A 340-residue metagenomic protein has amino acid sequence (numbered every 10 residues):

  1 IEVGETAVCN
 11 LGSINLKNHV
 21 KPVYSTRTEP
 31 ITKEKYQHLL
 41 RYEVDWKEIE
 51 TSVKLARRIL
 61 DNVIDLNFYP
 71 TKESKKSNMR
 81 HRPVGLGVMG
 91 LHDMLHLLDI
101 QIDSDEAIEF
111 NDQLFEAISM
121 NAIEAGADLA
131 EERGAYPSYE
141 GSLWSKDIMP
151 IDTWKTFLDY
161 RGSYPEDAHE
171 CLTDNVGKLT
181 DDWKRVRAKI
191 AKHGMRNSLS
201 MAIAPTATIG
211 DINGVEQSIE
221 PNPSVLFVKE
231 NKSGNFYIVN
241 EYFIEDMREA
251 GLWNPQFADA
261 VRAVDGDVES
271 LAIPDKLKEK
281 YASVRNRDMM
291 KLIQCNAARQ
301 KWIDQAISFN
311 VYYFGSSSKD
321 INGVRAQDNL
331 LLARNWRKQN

Functional and structural regions predicted by a protein language model:
I1, L60-L66, A135, H169-L172 (+2 more regions): Catalytic alpha/beta core of large soluble enzyme barrels
I1-N78, G90-L98, V215-E241: Function-dense linear segments that define catalytic or interfacial modules in macromolecule-processing proteins
S13, R82-L97, T208-D211, D328-L331: Contiguous, well-ordered alpha-helical segments that form the cores/surfaces of helical PPI scaffolds
S13-N18, V88, A204-P205, G315-S317: Short, flexible loop/turn elements at secondary-structure junctions
L39, S52-K75, M79, Q101-P205 (+4 more regions): Internal maturation/activation junctions in enzymes
Y42-I49, S77-H81, S104-F115, R196 (+3 more regions): Alpha-helix N-cap/helix-initiation motif
W46-V53, H81, V284-L292: Short acidic-aromatic active-site loops that bind/stabilize oxyanions
L98-E106, R337-N340: Glycine-rich phosphate/pyrophosphate-binding loops and their adjacent beta-strand/loop elements at enzyme active sites
